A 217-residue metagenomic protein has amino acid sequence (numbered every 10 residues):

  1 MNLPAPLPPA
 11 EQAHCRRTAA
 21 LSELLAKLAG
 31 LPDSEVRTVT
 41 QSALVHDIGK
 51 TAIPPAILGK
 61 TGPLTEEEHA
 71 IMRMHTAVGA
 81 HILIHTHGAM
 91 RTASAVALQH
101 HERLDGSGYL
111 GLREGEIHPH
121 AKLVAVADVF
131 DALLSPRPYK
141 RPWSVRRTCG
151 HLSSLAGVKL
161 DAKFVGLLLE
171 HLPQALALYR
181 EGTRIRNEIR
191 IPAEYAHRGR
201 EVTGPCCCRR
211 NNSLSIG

Functional and structural regions predicted by a protein language model:
M1-G217: Histidine- and acidic-residue-rich, metal-dependent catalytic cores
